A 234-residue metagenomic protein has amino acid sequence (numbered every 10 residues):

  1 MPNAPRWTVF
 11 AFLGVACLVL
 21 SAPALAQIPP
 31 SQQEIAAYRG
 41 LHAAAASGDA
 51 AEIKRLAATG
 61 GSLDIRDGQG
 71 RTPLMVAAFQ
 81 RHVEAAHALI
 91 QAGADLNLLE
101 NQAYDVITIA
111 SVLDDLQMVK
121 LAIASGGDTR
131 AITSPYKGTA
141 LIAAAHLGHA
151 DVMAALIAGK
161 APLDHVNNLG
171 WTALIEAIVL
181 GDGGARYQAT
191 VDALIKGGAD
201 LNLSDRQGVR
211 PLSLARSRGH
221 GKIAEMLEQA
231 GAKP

Functional and structural regions predicted by a protein language model:
P2, L25-G40, G159, R186 (+5 more regions): Ankyrin-repeat-protein effector appendages
F10-L20: Bacterial N-terminal signal peptides
P23-T59, G68-R71, H87, Q91 (+3 more regions): Intrinsically disordered, low-complexity regulatory segments in ankyrin-centric signaling systems
E34, D67, E100, T133-S134 (+2 more regions): Ankyrin repeat boundary/linker residues
A37, G70, A103, Y136-K137 (+2 more regions): Start-of-repeat signature of ankyrin repeats
A43-G48, V76-H82, I109-D115, A143-H149 (+2 more regions): Ankyrin repeat A-helix N-terminal signature
D49-A57, H82-I90, D115-A124, H149-I157 (+2 more regions): Ankyrin repeat structural motif
L63, L96, T129-R130, L163 (+2 more regions): Ankyrin-repeat inter-repeat connecting loop/turn
